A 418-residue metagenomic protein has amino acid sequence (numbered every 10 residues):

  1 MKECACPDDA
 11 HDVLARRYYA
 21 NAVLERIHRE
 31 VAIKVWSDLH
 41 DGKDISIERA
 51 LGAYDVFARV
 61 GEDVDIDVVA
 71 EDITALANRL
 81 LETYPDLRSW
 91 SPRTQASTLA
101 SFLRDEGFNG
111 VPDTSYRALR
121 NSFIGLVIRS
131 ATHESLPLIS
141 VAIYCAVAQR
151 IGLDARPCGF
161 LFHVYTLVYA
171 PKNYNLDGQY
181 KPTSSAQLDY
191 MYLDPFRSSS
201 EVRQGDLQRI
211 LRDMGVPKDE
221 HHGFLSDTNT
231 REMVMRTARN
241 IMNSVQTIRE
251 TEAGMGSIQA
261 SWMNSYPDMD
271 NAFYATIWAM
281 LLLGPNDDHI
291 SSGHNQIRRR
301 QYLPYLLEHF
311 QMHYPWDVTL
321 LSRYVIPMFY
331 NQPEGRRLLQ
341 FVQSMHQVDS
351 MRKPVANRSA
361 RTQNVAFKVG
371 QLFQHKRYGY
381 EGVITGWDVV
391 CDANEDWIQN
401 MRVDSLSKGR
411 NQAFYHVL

Functional and structural regions predicted by a protein language model:
M1-W397, G409: A structural boundary/capping signal
I398, S405, R410-H416: Short aromatic-glycine-enriched beta-strand elements
